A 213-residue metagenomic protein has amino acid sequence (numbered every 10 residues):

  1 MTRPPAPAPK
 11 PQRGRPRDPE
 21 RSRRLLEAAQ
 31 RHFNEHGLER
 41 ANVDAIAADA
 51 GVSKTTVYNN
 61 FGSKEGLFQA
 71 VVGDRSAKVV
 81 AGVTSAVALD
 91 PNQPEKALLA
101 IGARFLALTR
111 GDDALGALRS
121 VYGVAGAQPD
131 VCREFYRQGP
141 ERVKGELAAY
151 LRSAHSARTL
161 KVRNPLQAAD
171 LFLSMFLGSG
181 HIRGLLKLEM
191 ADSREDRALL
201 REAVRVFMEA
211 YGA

Functional and structural regions predicted by a protein language model:
M1-V52, N59-N60, E65-G66: Basic, helix-initiating cap at the start of DNA-binding domains
E35-E39, Q128, A157-R158: Short coil/turn segments at alpha/beta junctions that flank glycine-rich nucleotide-binding fingerprints
S63, G111, A127-P129: Short loop-to-helix capping motifs
A70, V83-G116, K161, P165-F172: Hydrophobic alpha-helical connector segments
G73-V79: Short, basic, alpha-helical segments at the C-terminal edge of helix-turn-helix-like DNA-binding modules
K96, A107-L108, G116, S120 (+3 more regions): Amphipathic alpha-helical packing segments from all-alpha helical-bundle domains
A103-R110, L118-G126, F207-A210: Helix-loop "lid/cap" segments that line or gate small-molecule binding pockets
R133, H155-R205: Hydrophobic/aromatic-rich alpha-helical bundle segments in the mid-to-C-terminal region
